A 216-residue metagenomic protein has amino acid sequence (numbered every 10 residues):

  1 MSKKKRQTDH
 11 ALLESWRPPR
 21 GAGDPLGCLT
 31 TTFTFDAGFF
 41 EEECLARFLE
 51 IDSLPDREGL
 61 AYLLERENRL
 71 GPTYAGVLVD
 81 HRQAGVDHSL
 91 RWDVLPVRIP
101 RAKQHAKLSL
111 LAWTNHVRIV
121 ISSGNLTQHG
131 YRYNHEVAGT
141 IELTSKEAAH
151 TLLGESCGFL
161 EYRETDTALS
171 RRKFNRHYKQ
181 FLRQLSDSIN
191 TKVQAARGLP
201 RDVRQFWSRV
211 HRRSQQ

Functional and structural regions predicted by a protein language model:
M1-Q216: PLD/PLD-like phosphodiesterase catalytic module centered on the HKD motif
